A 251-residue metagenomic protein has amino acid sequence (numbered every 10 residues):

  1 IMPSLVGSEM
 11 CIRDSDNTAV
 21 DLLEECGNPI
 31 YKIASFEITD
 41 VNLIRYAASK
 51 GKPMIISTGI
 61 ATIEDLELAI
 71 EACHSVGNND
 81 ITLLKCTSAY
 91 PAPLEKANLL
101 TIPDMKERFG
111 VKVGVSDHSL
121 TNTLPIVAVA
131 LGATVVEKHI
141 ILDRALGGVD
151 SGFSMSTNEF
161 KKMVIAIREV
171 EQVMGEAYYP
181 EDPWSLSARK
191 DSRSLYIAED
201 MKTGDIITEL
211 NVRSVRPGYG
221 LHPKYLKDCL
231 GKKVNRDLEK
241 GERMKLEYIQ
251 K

Functional and structural regions predicted by a protein language model:
I1-G7, C11-I12: Single conserved hydrophobic/aromatic residue that forms the stacking wall/gate of nucleotide- or nucleobase-binding
S8-E9, N28-I30, P53, R108-G114: Short beta-strand/loop segments at the ligand-binding rim of alpha/beta enzyme cores
R13-N17, E37-I38, G59-I60, V115-T121: Glycine-rich beta-to-alpha transition loops that act as phosphate-gripper elements at the mouths of alpha/beta enzyme
N17-P29, E37-P53, T62, L68-L83: Alpha/beta enzyme core
L23, S57, L83, G132 (+2 more regions): Conserved, mostly hydrophobic/aromatic
K32-S35, S57-G59, H139-I140: Short beta->alpha connector loops at strand-helix junctions that form conserved, small/polar/Pro-enriched
I63-E176: Catalytic alpha/beta core domains of metabolic enzymes, predominantly
Q172-K251: Conserved SET/PR domain catalytic loop and adjacent active-site segment of histone-lysine N-methyltransferases
